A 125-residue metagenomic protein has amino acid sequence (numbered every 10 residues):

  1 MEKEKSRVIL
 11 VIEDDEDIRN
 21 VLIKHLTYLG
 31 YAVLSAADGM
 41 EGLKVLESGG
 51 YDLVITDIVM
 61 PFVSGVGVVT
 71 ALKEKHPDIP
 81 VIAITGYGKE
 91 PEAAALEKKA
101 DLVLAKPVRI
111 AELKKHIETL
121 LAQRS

Functional and structural regions predicted by a protein language model:
M1-L10, A111-S125: Non-catalytic signal-transmission and effector/linker regions of two-component phosphorelay proteins
D15-L34: Two-component/phosphorelay signaling modules centered on CheY-like receiver
I23, L34-L53: Acidic, metal-coordinating helix/loop segments flanking the phosphotransfer/catalytic sites of two-component signaling
D38-E41, V63-V68: Acidic catalytic/metal-coordinating carboxylates
T56-D57: Active-site T/S-Asp motif of two-component receiver
M60: Receiver (REC) domain active-site loop signature in two-component systems and cognate sites in sensor histidine kinases
G67, Y87-L104, A111, K115: Alpha4 helix (beta4-alpha4-beta5 surface) of REC/receiver domains from two-component response regulators
